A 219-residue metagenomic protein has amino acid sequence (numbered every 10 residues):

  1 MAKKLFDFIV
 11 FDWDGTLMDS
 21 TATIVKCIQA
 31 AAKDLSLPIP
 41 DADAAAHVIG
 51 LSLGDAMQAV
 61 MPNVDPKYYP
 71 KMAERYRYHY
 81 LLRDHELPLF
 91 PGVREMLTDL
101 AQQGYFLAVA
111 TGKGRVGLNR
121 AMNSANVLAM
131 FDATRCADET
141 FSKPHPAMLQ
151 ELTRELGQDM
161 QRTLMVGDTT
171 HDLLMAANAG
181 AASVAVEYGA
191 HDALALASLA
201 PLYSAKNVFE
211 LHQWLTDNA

Functional and structural regions predicted by a protein language model:
A2-H47: Active-site neighborhood of HAD-like aspartate-dependent phosphohydrolases
A2-I9, A101, G114-R115, N119-A219: Asp-based, Mg2+/Mn2+-dependent phosphohydrolase catalytic module
K26-A30, D55, A59, R75 (+4 more regions): Alpha-helical elements of Rossmann-like donor-binding domains used by nucleotide-donor carbohydrate transfer enzymes
C27, D41-A44, S52, A56 (+8 more regions): Hydrophobic alpha-helical segments typical of transmembrane helices and their membrane-interface/capping positions
K33-P38, V64-K67, Q102-Q103, N126-M130 (+1 more regions): Short helix-capping segments at alpha-helix termini
I49-L81, P91-R94, D99-A101: A metal-dependent, Asp-based hydrolase signature
L82-V109, R115-N119, P146: Short, acidic loop-to-helix structural element flanking the phosphoryl-transfer center in phosphate-processing enzymes
